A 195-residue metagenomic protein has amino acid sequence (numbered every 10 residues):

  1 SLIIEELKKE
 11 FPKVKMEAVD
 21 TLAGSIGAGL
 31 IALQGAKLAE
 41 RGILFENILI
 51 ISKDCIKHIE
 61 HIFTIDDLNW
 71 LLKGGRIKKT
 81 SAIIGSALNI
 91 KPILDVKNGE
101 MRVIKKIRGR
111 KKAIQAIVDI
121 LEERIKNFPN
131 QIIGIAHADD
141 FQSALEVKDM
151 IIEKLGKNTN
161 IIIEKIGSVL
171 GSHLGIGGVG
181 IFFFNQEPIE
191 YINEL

Functional and structural regions predicted by a protein language model:
S1-E17, A23-L195: Mixed-charge interfacial surface used for oligomerization/domain docking and macromolecular partner engagement
